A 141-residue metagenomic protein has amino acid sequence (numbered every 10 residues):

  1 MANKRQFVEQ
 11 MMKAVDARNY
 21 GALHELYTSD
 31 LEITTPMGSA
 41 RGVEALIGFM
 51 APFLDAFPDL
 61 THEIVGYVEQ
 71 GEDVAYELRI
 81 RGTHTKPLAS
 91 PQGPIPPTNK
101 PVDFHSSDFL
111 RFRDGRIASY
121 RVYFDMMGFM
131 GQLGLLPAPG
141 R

Functional and structural regions predicted by a protein language model:
M1-R141: C-terminal and inter-domain tail/linker signature
